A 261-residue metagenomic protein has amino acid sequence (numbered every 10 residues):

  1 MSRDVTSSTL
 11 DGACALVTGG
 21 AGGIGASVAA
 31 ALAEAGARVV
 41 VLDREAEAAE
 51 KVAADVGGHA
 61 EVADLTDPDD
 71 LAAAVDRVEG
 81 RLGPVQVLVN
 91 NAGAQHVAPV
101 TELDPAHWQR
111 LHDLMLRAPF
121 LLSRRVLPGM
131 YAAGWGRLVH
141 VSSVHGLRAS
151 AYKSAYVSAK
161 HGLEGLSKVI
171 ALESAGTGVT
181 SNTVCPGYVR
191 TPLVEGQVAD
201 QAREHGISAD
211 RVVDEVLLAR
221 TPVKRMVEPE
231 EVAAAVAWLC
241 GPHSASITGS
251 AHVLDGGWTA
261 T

Functional and structural regions predicted by a protein language model:
T9-V39: Canonical Rossmann dinucleotide-binding motif of NAD(H)/NADP(H)-dependent dehydrogenases/reductases, specifically
P99-V100, H107-H112, L138, L217: Substrate-binding pocket helix/loop in short-chain dehydrogenase/reductase
T101, R148-S154, G176-T177, K224 (+1 more regions): Active-site loop immediately N-terminal to the catalytic Tyr-X3-Lys motif of short-chain dehydrogenase/reductase
F120, L127, W135, V223-L254 (+1 more regions): C-terminal substrate-recognition "lid" of short-chain dehydrogenase/reductases
S123, A159, S167: Active-site helix of classical SDR
S143: Residue(s) in the substrate-gating loop at a strand-loop-helix junction that position the organic substrate next
A175, T180, I247-G249: Short, small/polar-rich loop/turn modules that mediate ligand/substrate recognition or access, typified
